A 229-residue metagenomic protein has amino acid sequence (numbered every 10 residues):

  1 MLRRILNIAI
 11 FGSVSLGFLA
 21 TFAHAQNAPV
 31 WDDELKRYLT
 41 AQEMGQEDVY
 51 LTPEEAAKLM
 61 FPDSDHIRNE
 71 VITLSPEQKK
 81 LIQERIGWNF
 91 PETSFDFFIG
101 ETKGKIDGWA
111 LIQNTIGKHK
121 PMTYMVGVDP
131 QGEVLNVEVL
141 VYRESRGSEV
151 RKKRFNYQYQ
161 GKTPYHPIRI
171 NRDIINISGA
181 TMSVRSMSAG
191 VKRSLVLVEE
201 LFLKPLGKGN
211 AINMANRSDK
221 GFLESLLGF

Functional and structural regions predicted by a protein language model:
M1-I10: Bacterial N-terminal signal peptides that target proteins for export
A9-A20: Bacterial N-terminal signal peptides
T21-A25: Sec/Tat signal peptide C-region and signal peptidase I cleavage site
Q26-I177, T181-R185, A189-F229: Flexible, solvent-exposed loop/hinge segments and secondary-structure transition points
